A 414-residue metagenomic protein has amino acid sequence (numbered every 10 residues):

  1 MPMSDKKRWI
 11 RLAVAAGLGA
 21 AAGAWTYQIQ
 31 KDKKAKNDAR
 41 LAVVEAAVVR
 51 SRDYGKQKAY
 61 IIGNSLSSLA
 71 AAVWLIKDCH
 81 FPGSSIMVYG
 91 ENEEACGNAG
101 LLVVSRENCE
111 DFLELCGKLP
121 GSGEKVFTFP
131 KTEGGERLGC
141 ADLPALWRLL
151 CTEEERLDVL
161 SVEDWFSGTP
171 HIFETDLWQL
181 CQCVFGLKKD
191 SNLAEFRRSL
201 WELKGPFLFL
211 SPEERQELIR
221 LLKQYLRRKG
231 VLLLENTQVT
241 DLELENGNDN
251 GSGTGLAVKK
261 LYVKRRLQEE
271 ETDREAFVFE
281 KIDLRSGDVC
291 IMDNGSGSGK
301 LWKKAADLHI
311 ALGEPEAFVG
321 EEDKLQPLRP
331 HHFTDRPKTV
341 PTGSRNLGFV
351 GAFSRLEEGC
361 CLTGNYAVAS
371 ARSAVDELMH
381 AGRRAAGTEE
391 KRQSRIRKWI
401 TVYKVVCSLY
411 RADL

Functional and structural regions predicted by a protein language model:
P2-A59, K77-S85, W399-D413: Extreme N-terminal leader/targeting segments of oxidoreductases
Y27-E45, K281, R285-S286, S296 (+1 more regions): Conserved flavin/dinucleotide-binding core of flavoenzymes
K33-V44, E91-D111, E153, F185 (+1 more regions): Glycine-rich active-site loop/strand segments that organize a redox cofactor
I62, V239, I282-G295: Short hydrophobic core segments
I76-N98: Glycine-rich FAD pyrophosphate-binding loop
A99-T152: Dinucleotide-binding Rossmann-like beta1-alpha1 core, especially the glycine-rich loop that anchors the ADP
W147-A257, Y262-D273, F277: Active-site/ligand-binding neighborhood in enzyme catalytic cores
E269-A276, M292-K303: Flavin (primarily FAD) binding-site architecture
